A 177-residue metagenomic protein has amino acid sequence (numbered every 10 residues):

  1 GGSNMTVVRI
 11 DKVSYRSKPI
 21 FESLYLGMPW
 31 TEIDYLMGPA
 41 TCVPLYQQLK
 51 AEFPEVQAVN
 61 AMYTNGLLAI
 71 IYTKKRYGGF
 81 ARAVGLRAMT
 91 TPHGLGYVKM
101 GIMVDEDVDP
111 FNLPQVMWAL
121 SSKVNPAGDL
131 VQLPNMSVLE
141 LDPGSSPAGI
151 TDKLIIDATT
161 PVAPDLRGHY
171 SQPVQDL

Functional and structural regions predicted by a protein language model:
G1-L177: Charged, compositionally biased interaction regions
